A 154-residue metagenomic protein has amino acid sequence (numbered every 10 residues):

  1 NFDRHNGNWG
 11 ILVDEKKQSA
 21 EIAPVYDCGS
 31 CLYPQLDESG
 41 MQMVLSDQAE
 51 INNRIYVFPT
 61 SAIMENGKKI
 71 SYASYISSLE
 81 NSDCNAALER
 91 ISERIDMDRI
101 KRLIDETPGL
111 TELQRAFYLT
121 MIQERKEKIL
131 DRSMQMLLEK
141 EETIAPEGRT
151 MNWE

Functional and structural regions predicted by a protein language model:
N1-I11: Internal, conserved structured core segments that host functional sites
L12-E154: C-terminal catalytic region of ATP-dependent kinase domains
